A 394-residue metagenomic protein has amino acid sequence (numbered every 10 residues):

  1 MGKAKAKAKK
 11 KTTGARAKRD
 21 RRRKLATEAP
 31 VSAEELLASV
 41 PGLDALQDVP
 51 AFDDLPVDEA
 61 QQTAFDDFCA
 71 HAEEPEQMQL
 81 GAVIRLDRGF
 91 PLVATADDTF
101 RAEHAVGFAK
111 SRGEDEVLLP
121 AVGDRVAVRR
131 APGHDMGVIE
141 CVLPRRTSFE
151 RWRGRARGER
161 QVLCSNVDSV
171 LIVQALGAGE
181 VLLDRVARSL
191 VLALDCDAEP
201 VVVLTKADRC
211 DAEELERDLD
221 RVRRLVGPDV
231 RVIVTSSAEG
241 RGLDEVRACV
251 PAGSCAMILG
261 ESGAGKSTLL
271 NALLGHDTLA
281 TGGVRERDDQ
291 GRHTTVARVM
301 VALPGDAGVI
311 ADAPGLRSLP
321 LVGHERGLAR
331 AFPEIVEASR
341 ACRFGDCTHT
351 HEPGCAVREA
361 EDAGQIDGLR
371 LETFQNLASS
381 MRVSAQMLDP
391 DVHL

Functional and structural regions predicted by a protein language model:
K3-F52, E74-Q77, E114-R125, R130-A131 (+4 more regions): Helix-rich effector regions associated with P-loop NTPase G domains
E76-G89: Structural detector for short beta-strands of small beta-barrel domains
P91-T95, A102, V128, I139: SH3/SH3-like beta-barrel fold
L92, A121, V138, G158 (+2 more regions): Switch/coupling subdomain of P-loop NTPase systems
T99-L119: Beta-strand/loop nucleic-acid-binding surfaces
P132-E150, L163-A187, V201, A207-E213: Conserved Switch II/interswitch segment of TRAFAC-class P-loop GTPases
E199, R209-A264: Canonical P-loop GTPase G-domain recognition
S267, A272: Walker A/P-loop
